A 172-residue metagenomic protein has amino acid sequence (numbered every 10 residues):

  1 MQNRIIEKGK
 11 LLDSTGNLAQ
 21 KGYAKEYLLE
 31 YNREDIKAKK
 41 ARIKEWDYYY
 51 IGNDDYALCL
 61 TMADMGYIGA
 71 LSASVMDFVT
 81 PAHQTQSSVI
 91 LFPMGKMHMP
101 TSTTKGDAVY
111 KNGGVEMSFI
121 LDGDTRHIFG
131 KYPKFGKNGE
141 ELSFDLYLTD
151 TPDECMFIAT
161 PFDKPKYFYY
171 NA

Functional and structural regions predicted by a protein language model:
M1-A172: Targeting-peptide/extracellular-domain and disordered-appendage signature
